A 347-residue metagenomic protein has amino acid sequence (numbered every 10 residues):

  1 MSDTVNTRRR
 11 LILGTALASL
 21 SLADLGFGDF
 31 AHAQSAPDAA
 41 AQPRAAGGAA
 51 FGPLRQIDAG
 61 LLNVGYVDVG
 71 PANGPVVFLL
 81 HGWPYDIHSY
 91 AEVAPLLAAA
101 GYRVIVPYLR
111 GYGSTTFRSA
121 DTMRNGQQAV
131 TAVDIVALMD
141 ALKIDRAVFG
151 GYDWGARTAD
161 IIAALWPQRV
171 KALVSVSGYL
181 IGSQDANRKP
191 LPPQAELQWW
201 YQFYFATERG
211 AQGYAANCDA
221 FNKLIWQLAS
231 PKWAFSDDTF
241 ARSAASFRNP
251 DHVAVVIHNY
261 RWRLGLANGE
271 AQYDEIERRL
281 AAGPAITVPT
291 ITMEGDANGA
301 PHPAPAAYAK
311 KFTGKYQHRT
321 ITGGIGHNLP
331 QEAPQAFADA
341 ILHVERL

Functional and structural regions predicted by a protein language model:
S2-L20: N-terminal secretory signal peptides and thylakoid transit peptides that target proteins across membranes
L22-F30: C-terminal segment of classical bacterial N-terminal signal peptides
A31-S35: Boundary at the C-terminal end of the N-terminal hydrophobic targeting segment
A36-G52, L61-V64, V69, V76 (+3 more regions): Flexible "cap/lid" subdomain of the alpha/beta-hydrolase fold that forms the substrate-access gate
D68-T116: Conserved HGGG/HGGXW glycine-rich cap/lid loop of the alpha/beta-hydrolase fold
G82, D153, Q331-E332: Conserved acidic functional residues
I325-A333: Catalytic histidine-centered segment of alpha/beta-hydrolase-like enzymes
A340-L347: C-terminal alpha-helix
